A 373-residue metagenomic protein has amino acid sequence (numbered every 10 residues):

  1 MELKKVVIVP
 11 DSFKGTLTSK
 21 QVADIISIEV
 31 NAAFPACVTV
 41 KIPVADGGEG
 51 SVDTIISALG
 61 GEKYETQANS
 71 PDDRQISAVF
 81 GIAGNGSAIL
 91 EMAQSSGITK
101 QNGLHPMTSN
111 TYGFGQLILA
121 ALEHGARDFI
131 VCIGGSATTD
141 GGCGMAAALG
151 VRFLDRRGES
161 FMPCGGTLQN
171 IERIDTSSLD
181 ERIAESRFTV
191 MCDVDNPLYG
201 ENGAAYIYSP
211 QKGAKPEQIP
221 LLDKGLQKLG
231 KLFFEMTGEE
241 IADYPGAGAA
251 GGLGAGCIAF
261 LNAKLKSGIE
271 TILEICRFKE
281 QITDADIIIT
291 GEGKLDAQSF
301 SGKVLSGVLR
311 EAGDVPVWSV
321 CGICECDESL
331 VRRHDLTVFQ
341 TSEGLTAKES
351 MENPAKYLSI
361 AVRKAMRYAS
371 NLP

Functional and structural regions predicted by a protein language model:
E2-I133, A137-P373: N-terminal loops that bind phosphate or other acidic moieties and the adjacent beta-alpha structural core
